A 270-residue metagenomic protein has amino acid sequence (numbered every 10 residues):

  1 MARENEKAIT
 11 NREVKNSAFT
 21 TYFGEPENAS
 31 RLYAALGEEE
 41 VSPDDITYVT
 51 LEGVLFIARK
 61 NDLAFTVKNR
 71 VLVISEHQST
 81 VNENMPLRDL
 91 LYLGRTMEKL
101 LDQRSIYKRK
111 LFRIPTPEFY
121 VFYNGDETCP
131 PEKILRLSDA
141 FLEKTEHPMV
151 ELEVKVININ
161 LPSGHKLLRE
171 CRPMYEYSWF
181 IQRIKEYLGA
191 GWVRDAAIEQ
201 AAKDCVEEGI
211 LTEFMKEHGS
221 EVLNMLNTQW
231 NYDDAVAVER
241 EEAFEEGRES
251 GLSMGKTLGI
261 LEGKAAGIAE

Functional and structural regions predicted by a protein language model:
M1-E270: Elongated, amphipathic alpha-helical interaction scaffolds
